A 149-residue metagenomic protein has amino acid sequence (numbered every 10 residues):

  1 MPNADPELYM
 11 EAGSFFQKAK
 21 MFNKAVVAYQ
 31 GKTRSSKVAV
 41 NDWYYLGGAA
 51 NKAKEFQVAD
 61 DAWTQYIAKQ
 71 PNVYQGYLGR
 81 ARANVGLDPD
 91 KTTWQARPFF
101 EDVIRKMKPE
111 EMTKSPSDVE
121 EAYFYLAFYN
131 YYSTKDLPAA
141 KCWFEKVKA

Functional and structural regions predicted by a protein language model:
M1-N3, S35, K106-D118: Flexible helix-coil transition and linker loops at the boundaries of alpha-helical arrays
A4-D5, A39, V73, V119: Residue-level recognition of tetratricopeptide repeat
E11-A12, L46, R80, V119 (+1 more regions): Structural register within alpha-helical repeat arrays
F16, A50, N84, N130-Y131: Residue at a conserved register position within TPR or TPR-like alpha-solenoid repeats
A19, A53, L87-D90, S133-T134: Structural motif corresponding to the intra-repeat A-B loop/turn of tetratricopeptide repeats
